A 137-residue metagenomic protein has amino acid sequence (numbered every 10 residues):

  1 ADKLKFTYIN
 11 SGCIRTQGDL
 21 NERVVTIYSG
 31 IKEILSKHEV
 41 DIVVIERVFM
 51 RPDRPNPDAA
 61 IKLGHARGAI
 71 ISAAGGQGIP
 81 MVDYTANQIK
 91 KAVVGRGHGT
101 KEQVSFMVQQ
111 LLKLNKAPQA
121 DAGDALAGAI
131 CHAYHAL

Functional and structural regions predicted by a protein language model:
A1-L137: Phosphate- and other anionic-substrate recognition elements at nucleic-acid/protein interfaces
